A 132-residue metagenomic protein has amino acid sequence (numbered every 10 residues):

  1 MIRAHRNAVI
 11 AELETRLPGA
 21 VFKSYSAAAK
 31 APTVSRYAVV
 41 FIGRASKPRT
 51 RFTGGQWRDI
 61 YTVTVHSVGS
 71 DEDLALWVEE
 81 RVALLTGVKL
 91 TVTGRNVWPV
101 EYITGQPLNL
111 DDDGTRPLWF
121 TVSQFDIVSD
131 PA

Functional and structural regions predicted by a protein language model:
M1-T53, V88-N96: Small/polar-rich, solvent-exposed N-terminal microdomains that initiate assembly or binding
I2, L74, G114: Aromatic-acidic/polar surface patches that form glycan- and anion
A27, G43-K47, V68-S70, V128-A132: Generic structural motif
T50-Q56, D112-R116: Short, solvent-exposed beta-strand/turn "edge" segments of beta-rich domains on protein surfaces
G55-L74, L118-S129: Oligomerization/assembly interface segments of phage tail-like spikes and tubes
S70-G87: Mid-chain, well-packed structural core segment of small domains
L85-A132: Acidic-leaning, charged glycine-interspersed low-complexity segments
